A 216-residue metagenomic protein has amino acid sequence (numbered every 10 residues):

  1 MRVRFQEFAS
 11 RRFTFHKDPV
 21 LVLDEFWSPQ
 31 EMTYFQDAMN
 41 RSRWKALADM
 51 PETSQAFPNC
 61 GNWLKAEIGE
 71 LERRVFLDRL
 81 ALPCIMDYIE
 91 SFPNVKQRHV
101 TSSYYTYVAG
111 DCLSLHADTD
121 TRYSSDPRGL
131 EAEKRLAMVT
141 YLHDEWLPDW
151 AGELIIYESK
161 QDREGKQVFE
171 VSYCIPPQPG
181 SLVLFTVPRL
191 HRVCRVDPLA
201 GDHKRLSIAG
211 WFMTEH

Functional and structural regions predicted by a protein language model:
M1-R2, F35-E52, H99-S102, A137 (+2 more regions): Phosphate-binding glycine-rich loops and adjacent basic patches that engage nucleotide phosphates, nucleic-acid
R2-F92: Non-heme Fe(II)/2-oxoglutarate
Q30-M32, Q36-A38, A46-L47, A56 (+5 more regions): N-acyltransferase acceptor-side catalytic subdomain
M86, E90-E215: Catalytic core of non-heme Fe(II) oxygenases with the double-stranded beta-helix
